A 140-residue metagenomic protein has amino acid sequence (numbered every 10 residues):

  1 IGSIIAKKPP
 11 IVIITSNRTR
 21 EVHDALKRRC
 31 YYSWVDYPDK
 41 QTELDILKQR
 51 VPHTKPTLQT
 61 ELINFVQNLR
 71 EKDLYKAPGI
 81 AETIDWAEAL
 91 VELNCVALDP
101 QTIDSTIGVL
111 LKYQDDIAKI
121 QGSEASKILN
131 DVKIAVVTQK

Functional and structural regions predicted by a protein language model:
I1-K140: C-terminal regulatory/interaction module of P-loop NTP-utilizing enzymes
